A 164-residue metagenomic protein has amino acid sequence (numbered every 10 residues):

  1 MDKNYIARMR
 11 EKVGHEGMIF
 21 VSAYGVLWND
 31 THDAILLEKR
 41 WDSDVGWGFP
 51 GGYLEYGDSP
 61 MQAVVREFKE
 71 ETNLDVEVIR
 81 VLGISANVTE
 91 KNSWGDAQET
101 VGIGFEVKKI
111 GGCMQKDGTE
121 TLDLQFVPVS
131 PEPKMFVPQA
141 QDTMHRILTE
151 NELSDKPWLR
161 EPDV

Functional and structural regions predicted by a protein language model:
M1-Y24: Acidic, metal-coordinating catalytic segment for phosphate/diphosphate chemistry, firing primarily on the Nudix
H15-I19, G95-V101, G118-T121: A generic structural micro-feature
L27, G104-K108, Q125-P128: Short, well-ordered beta-strand micro-motif
D33-E70, L74: Conserved Nudix-box catalytic region and its N-terminal flanking loop in Nudix hydrolases and closely related
D44-V45, M114-V164: Nudix hydrolase/Nudix homology domain
D75-I84: A short coil-to-beta-strand element that immediately follows conserved catalytic motifs
A86-C113: Active-site-adjacent beta-strand/loop module that shapes the phosphate/pyrophosphate-binding cleft
